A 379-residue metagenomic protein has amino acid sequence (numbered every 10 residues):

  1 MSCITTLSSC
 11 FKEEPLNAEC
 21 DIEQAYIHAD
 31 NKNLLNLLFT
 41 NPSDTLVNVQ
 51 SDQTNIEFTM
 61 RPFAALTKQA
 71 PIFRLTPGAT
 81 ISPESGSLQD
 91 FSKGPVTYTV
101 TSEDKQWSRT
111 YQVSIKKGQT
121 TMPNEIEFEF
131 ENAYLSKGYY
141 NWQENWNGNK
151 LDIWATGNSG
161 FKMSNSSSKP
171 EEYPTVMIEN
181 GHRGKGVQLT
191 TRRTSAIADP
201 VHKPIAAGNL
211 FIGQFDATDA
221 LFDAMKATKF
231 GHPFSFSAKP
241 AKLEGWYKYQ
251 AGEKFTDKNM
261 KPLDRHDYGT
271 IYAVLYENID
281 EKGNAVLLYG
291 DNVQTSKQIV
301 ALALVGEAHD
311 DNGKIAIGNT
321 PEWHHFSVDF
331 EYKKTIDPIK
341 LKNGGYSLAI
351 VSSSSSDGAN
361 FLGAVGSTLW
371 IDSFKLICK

Functional and structural regions predicted by a protein language model:
T5-S9: C-terminal motif of bacterial Sec signal peptides marking the signal peptidase cleavage site
C10-F128: Beta-rich interaction/scaffold domains
G118-N158: Extracellular carbohydrate-recognition regions
M177-I197: Short carbohydrate-recognition loop motifs
A198-N284: Extracellular-facing segments of soluble proteins and assemblies that are Gly/Ser/Thr-biased and enriched in aromatics
F230-A241, G252, P262, A316-G318 (+2 more regions): Exposed beta-sheet edge/beta-hairpin loop segments within beta-rich domains
K261-Y272, G283, W323-T368, F374: Extracellular beta-strand ligand-recognition surfaces/modules
D280-K340, A364: Extracellular carbohydrate recognition and processing domains and analogous Trp-centered ligand-binding platforms
